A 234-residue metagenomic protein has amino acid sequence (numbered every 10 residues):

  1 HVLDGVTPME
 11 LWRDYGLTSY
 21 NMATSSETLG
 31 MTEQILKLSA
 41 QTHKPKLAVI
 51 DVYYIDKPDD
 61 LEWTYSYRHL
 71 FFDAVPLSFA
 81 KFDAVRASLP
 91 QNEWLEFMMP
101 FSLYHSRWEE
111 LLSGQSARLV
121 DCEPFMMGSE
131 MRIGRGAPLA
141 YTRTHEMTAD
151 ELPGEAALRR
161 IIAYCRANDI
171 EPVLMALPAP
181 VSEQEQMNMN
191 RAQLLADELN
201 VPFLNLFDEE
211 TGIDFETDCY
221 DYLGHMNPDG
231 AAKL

Functional and structural regions predicted by a protein language model:
V2-A84: Membrane-embedded segments
W12, C165, L195-A196: A generic structural signal for well-ordered alpha-helical segments
G16-T18, K44-L47, R166-V173, L199-P202: Loop/turn elements at helix/coil->beta-strand transitions in domains of secreted/extracellular proteins
S19-T24, E146, D150, L223: Acidic/histidine-rich helix-loop elements that form or flank divalent-metal/phosphate-binding sites at the catalytic
M22-S25, D51-Y53, M175-A179, L206-E209: Active-site-proximal beta-strand/loop segments in catalytic clefts of secreted hydrolases
S26-G30, A149-G154, P180-N188: Acidic-and-aromatic substrate-binding clefts and catalytic sites of carbohydrate-active enzymes
Y65-I170: Secreted/periplasmic serine-hydrolase-like ester/acetyl group-modifying domain
M187-L234: C-terminal regions of proteins
